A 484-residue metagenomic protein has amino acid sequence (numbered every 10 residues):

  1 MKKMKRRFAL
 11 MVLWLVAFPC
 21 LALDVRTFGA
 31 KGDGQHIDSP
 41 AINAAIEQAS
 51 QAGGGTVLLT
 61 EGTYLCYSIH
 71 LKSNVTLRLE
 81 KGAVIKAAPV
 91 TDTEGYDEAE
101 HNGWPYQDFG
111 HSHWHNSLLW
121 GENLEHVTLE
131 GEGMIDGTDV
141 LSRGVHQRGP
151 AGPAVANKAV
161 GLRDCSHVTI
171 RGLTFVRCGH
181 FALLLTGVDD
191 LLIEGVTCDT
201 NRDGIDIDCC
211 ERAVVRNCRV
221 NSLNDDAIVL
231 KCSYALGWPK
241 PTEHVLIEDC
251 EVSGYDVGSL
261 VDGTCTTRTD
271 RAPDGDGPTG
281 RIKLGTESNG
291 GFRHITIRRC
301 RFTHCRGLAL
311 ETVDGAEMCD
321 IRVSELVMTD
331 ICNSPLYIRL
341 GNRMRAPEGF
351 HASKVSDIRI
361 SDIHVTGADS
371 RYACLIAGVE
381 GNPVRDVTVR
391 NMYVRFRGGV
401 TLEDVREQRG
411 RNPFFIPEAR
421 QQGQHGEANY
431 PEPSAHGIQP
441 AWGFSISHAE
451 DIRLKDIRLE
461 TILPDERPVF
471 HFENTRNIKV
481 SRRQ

Functional and structural regions predicted by a protein language model:
K2-V12: Bacterial N-terminal signal peptides that target proteins for export
L21-Q484: Extracellular/periplasmic carbohydrate-active domains that bind, remodel, or depolymerize complex polysaccharides
